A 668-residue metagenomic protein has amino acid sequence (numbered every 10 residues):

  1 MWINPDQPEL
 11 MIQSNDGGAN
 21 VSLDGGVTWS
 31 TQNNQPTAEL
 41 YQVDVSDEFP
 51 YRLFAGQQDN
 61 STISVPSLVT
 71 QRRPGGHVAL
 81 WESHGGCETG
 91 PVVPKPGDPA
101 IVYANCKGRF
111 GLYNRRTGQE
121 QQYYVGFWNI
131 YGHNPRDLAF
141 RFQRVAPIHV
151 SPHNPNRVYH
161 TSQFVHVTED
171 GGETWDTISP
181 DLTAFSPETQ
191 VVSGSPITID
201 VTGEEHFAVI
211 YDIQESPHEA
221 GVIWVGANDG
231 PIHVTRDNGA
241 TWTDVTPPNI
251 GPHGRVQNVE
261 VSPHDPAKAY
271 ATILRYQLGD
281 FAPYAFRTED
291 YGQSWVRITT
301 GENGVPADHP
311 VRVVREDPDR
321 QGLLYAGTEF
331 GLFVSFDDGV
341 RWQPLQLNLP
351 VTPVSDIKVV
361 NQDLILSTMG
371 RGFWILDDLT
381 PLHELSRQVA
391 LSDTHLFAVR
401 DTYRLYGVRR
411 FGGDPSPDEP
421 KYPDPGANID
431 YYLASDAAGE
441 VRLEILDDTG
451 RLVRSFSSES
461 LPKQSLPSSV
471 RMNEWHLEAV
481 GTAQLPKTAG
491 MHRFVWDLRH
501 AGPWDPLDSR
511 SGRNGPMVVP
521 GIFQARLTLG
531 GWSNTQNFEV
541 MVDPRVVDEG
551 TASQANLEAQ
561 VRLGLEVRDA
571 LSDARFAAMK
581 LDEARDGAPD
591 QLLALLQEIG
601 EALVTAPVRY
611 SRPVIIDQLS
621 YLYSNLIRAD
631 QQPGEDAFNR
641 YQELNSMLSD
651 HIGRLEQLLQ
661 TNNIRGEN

Functional and structural regions predicted by a protein language model:
M1-P417, D424-A427, L461, S469-M472: Beta-propeller blade termini and top-face loops
G111, I429-D430, A437-F456, I522-R526: Beta-strand-rich binding/interaction modules
V305-A307, L452-N514: Glycine-centered tight-turn motifs at strand-turn-strand junctions
P381-G407, T535-S572: Low-complexity, Pro/Ser/Thr- and charge-rich linker/hinge segments at domain boundaries
L405-R442, L446, M491-V495, V561-L571: Contiguous beta-strand segments within globular domains
M491, V518-I522: Extracellular Ig-like/FN3 beta-sandwich strand-entry sites
G502-P506, T528-Q536: Short acidic/polar inter-strand loop motif in beta-rich domains
F538, E566-N668: Mature extracytoplasmic or organellar-lumen-exposed domains after removal of signal/transit peptides
